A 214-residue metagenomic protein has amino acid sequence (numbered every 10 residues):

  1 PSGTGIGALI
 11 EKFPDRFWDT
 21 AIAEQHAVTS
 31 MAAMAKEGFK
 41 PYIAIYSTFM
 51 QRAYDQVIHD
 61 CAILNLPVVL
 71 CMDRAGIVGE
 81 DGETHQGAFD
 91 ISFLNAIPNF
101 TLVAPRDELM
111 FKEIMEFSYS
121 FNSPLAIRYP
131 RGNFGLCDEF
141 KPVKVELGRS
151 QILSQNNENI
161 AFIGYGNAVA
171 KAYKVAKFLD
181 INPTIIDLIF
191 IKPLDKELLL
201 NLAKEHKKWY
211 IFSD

Functional and structural regions predicted by a protein language model:
P1-S123, N133: Thiamine diphosphate
S2-G3, E11, Q25-A27, I63-N65 (+2 more regions): Thiamine diphosphate
